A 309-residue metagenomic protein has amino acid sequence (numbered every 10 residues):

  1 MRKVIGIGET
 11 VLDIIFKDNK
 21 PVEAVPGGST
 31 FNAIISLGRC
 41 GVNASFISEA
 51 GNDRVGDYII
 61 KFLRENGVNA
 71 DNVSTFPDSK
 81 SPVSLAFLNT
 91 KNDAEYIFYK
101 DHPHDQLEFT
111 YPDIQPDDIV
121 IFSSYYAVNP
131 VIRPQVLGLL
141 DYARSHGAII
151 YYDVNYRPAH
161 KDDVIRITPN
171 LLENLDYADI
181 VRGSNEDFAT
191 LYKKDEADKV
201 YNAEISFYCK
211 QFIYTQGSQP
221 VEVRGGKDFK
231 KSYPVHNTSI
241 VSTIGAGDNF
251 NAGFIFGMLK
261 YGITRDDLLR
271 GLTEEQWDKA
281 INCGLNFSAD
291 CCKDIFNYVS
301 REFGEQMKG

Functional and structural regions predicted by a protein language model:
M1-N69: Glycine-rich phosphate/adenosyl-contacting loop at the front of the ribokinase-like
R2, D195-G309: Conserved phosphate-binding/catalytic region of the ribokinase-like
T10, S29, Y125, V154 (+1 more regions): Active-site metal-binding loops of divalent metal-dependent hydrolases
G38, R64, D141-S145, L175 (+1 more regions): Anion (oxyanion) recognition and catalysis
N43-S124, M307-G309: Conserved N-terminal subdomain of the carbohydrate kinase-like
D113, L171-N174, I205: Structural alpha-helical scaffold elements that stabilize or flank donor/cofactor-binding regions in carbohydrate
P116-D118, G147, A178, C209: Short, well-ordered alpha-helix to beta-strand connector turns
V128-K199, Q219-P220: Conserved beta-alpha-beta core of the PfkB/ribokinase-like small-molecule kinase fold
